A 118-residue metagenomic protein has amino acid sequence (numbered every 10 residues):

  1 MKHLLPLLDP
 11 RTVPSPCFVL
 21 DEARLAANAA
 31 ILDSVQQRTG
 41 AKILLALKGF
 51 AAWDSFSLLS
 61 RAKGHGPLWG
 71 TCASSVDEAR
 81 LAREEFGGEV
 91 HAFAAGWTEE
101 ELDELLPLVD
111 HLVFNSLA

Functional and structural regions predicted by a protein language model:
M1-L20: Generic N-terminal amphipathic, Lys/Arg-enriched alpha-helix
K2-L5, A26-A51, T71: N-terminal glycine-rich anion-binding loops that anchor highly charged ligand groups
L7-D9, V35, L102-D103: Short hydrophobic/aromatic segments of transmembrane alpha-helices and their interfaces
F18-V19, A29, K63, L81: Generic preference for hydrophobic/aromatic residues in regular secondary structure cores
A41-A118: Active-site-proximal beta-alpha core segment in soluble small-molecule metabolic enzymes
